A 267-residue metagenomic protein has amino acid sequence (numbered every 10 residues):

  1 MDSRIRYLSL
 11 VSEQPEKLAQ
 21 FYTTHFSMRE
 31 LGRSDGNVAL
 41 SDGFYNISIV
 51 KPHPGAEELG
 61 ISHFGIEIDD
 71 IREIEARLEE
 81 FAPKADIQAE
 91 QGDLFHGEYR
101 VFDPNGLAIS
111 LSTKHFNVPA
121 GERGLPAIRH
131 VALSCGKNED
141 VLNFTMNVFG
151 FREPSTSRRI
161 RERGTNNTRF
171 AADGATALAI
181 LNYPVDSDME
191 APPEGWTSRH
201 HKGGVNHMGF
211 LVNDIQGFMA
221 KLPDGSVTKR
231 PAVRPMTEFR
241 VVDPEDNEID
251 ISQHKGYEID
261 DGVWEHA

Functional and structural regions predicted by a protein language model:
M1-E16, I61-F64, K114-L142, V148 (+4 more regions): N-terminal beta-strand motif that seeds the catalytic metal site of vicinal oxygen chelate
M1-I47, S134-V185: Core segments of cupin and vicinal oxygen chelate
R4-E13, V38-S41, H53-E79, G97-F102 (+5 more regions): Vicinal oxygen chelate
R33-G36, H53-P54, E90-G92, E122 (+3 more regions): Short, tandemly repeated low-complexity microdomains enriched for cysteine and small residues
P52, T113-N117, Y183-D186: Acetyl-CoA-dependent GNAT
E79-A127, L133, T156, R163-A172 (+2 more regions): Vicinal oxygen chelate
A179-R199: Flexible internal linker/loop segments at domain or repeat junctions
